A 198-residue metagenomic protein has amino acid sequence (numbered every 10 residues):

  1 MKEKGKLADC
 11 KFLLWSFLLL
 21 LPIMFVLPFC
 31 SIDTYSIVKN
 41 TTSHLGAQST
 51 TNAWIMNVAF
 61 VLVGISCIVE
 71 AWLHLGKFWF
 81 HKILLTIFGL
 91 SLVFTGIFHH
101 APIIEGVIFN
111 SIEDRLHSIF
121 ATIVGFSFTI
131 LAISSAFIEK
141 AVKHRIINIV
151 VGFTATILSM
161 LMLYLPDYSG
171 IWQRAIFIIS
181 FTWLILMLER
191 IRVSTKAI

Functional and structural regions predicted by a protein language model:
E3-Y35, N40-T41, L45, S49-S194: Hydrophobic, aromatic-enriched alpha-helical segments typical of multi-pass transmembrane helices
A197-I198: Short, highly charged, low-complexity non-transmembrane loops/tails of multi-pass membrane proteins
